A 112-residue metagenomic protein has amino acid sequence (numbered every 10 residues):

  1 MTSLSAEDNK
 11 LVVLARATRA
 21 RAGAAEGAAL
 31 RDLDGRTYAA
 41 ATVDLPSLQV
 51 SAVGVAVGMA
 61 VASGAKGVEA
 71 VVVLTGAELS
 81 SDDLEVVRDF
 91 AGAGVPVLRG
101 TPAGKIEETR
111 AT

Functional and structural regions predicted by a protein language model:
M1-R21, S63-T112: C-terminal binding/interaction regions
A6-D44: N-terminal first-folded block
L30, Q49-V50, V71, P102: Residue-level detector of alpha-helical recognition elements and their boundaries
D32-D34, T42-D44, A60, V72-A77: Short glycine-rich, polar/acidic loop-and-turn segments at beta strand-coil junctions
Y38, V53, S80-S81: Short glycine/serine/threonine-rich phosphate/pyrophosphate-binding segments that cradle anionic phosphate groups
V43-P46, T112: A short, sequence-level motif marking secondary-structure junctions
P46-M59: A short, polar/charged loop-to-alpha-helix boundary motif
